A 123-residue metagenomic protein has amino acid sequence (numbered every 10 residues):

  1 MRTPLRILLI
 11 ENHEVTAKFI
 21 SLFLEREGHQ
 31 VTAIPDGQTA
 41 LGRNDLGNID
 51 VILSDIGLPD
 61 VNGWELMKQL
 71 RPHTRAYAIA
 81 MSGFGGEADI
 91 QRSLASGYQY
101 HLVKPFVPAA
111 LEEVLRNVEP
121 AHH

Functional and structural regions predicted by a protein language model:
E11, P35: Conserved acidic carboxylate
K18-R26: Charged docking surfaces used in two-component/phosphorelay signaling
D36, N62-E65: Acidic catalytic/metal-coordinating carboxylates
G47-L53, L58: Active-site beta3 strand of CheY-like receiver
P59, G86: The feature encodes the CheY-like receiver
W64-R75: Short amphipathic alpha-helix used as the core "switch/output" element in two-component signaling
F106-L115: C-terminal output helix
